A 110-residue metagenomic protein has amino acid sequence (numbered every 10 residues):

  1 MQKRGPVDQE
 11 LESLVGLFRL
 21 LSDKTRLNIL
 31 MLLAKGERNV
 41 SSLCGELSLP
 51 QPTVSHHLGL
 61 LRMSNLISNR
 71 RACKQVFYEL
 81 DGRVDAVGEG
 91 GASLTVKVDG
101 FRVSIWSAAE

Functional and structural regions predicted by a protein language model:
M1-S13, G82-E110: Amphipathic alpha-helical dimerization/coiled-coil segments that flank or bridge DNA-binding/regulatory modules
V7-Q9, E46-L47, I67-N69: Alpha-helical interaction segments
E12-T53, Q75-D85: N-terminal helix-turn-helix DNA-binding core of bacterial DNA-binding proteins
R19, L58-G59: Core alpha-helical elements of the protein kinase catalytic domain, predominantly the helix directly N-terminal
D23, H57, N69-C73: Rieske [2Fe-2S] iron-sulfur-binding domain
G45, H56, R62-M63: Alpha-helical residues within the helix-turn-helix
Q51-H56, A108: Compositionally biased, low-hydrophobicity segments enriched in charged and small polar residues
R62-A72, E79: Beta-hairpin "wing" of winged helix-turn-helix
